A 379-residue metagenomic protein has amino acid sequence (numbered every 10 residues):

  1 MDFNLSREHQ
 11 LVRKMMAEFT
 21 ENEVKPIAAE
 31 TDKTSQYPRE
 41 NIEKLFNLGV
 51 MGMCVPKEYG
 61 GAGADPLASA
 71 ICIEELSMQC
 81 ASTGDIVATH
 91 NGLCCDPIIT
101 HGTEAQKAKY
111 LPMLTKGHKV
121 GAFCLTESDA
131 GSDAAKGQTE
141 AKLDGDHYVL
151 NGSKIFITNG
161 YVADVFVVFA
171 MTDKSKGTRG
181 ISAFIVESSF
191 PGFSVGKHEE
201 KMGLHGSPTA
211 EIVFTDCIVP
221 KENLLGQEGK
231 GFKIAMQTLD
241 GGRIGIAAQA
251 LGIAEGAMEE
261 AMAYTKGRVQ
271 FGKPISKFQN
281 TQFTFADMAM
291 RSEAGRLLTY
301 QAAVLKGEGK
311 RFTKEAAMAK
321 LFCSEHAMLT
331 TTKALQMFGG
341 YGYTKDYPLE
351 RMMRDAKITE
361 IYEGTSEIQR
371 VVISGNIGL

Functional and structural regions predicted by a protein language model:
M1-T89, H101-Q106, M113-H118, G131-A134 (+4 more regions): Alpha-helical interface subdomain recognition
G49, I73-S77, A170, V186-P191 (+1 more regions): Short Ser/Thr-interspersed hydrophobic loop/turn segments at strand-loop and sheet-helix junctions that line or gate
A64-D65, D133-A135, N159-D164, G177-G180 (+2 more regions): Short glycine/proline-enriched turns and hinge-like loops at secondary-structure junctions
L114, D129-S132, F156-N159, D173-S175 (+1 more regions): Short Gly/Pro-enriched turn/cap motifs at secondary-structure boundaries
G117-L125: A short, Trp-centered hydrophobic/proline-enriched beta-strand micro-motif
A122, Q138-E140, H147, V165-F169 (+2 more regions): Conserved hydrophobic/aromatic beta-strand scaffold that supports enzyme active sites
K136, S189-P220: Flexible, small-/acidic-enriched active-site or ligand-binding loops
H147, N151-V195: A short core secondary-structure module
